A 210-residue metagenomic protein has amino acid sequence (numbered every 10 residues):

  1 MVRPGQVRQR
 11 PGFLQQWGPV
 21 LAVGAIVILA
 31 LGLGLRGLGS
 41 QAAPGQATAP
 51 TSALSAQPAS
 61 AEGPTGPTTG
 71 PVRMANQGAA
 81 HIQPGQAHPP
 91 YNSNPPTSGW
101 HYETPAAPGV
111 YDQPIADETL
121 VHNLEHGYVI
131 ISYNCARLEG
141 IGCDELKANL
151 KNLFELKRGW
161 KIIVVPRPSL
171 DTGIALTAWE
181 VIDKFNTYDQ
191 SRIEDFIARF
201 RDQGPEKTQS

Functional and structural regions predicted by a protein language model:
M1-L14: Terminal targeting segments of Actinobacterial cell-envelope proteins
L14-Q15, L54: N-terminal organelle transit peptides
V20-G34: Hydrophobic membrane-insertion alpha-helices, especially the h-region of bacterial N-terminal signal peptides
G32-T51: C-terminal region of N-terminal signal peptides and the immediate post-cleavage residues of exported proteins
A47-A61: Low-complexity, Pro/Thr/Ser/Glu-rich flexible segments characteristic of extracytoplasmic/periplasmic regions
P58-T119: Surface-exposed, low-hydrophobicity interaction/linker segments
G109-K157: Mid-length scaffold segments of soluble, non-membrane domains
N149-S210: Helix-rich interaction surfaces within compact, conserved domain-sized segments that mediate assembly or partner
